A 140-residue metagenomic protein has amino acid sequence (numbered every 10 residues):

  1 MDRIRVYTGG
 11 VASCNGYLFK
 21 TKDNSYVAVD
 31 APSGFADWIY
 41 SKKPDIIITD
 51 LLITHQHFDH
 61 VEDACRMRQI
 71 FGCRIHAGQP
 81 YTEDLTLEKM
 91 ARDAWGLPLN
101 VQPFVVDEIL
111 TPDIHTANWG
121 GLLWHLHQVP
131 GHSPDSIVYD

Functional and structural regions predicted by a protein language model:
M1-D45, P103-D140: Catalytic core of the metallo-beta-lactamase
G34-N118: Active-site HxH/HxHxD metal-binding segment of metal-dependent hydrolases
